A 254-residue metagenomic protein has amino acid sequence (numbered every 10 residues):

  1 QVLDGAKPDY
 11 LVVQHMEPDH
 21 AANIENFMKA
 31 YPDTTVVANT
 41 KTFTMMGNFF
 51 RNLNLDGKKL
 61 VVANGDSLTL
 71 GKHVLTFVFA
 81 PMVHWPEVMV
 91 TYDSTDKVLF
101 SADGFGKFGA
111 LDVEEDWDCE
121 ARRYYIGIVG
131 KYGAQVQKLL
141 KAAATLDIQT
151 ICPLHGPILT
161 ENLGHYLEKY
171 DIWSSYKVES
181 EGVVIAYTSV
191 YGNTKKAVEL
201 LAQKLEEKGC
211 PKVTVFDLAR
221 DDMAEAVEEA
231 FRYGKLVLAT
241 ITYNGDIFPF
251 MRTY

Functional and structural regions predicted by a protein language model:
Q1-V37: Active-site metal-binding motif and surrounding structural segment of the metallo-beta-lactamase
D9-M16, V36-N39, L99-D103, I151-H155: Active-site neighborhood of phospho(di)ester-bond hydrolases with catalytic His/Asp-centered motifs
P18-D19, F43-M45, L218-A224: Short acidic loop-to-helix transition motifs that present clustered carboxylates
E25, L140, V227-E228: Short hydrophobic/charged patches on amphipathic alpha-helices used for structural packing and interfaces
V37-V88, Y132-K138: Metallo-beta-lactamase
F43-M46, K107-F108, N244-G245: Short gly/pro/ser/thr-enriched loop/turn and capping motifs at secondary-structure boundaries
V74-E161: Metallo-beta-lactamase
N162-T253: N-terminal beta1-alpha1-beta2 submodule of the flavodoxin-like/Rossmannoid cofactor-binding fold
